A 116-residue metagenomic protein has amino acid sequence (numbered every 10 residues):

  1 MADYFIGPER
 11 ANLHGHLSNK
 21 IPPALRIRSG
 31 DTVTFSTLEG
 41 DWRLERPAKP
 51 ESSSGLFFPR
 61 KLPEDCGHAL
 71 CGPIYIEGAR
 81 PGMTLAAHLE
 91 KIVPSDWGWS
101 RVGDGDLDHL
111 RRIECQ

Functional and structural regions predicted by a protein language model:
M1-Q116: N-terminal, charged/glycine-rich beta-strand/loop interface patches
